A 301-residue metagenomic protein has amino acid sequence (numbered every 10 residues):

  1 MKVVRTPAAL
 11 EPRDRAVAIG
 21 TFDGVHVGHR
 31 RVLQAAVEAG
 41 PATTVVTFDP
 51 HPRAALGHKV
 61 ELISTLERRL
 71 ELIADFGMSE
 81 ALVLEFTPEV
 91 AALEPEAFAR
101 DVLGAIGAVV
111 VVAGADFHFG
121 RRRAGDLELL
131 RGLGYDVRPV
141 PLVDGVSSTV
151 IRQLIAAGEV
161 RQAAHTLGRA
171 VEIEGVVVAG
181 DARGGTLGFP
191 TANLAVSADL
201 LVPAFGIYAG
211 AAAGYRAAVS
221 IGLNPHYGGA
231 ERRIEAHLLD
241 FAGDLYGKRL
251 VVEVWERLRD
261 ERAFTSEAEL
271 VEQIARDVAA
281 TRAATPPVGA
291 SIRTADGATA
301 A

Functional and structural regions predicted by a protein language model:
M1-A8: Short acidic-hydrophobic, aromatic-tinged amphipathic segments that line or gate anion-handling sites
A9-E71: N-terminal catalytic cores of NTP/NDP-binding nucleotidyl/phosphoryl-transfer enzymes
A9-P12, P88-A92, V143-S148: A short acidic, often aromatic-flanked loop/helix-cap motif at beta-alpha or helix-coil junctions that lines enzyme
H26, I73, V111, A163 (+2 more regions): Residue-level signal for inorganic ion chemistry
R31, R68, Q162-R169, E269-R276 (+1 more regions): A non-catalytic, amphipathic alpha-helix used as a structural packing/dimerization or gating element in enzyme scaffolds
P52-R138: N-terminal Rossmann-like or analogous alpha/beta NTP/dinucleotide-binding catalytic cores that position adenine
D126, R131-L223, A301: Glycine-rich, Lys/Arg-enriched anion-binding loops that position phosphate/diphosphate groups for phosphoryl
D181-A301: Phosphate/ribose-recognition catalytic cores of enzymes acting on nucleotide-derived substrates
